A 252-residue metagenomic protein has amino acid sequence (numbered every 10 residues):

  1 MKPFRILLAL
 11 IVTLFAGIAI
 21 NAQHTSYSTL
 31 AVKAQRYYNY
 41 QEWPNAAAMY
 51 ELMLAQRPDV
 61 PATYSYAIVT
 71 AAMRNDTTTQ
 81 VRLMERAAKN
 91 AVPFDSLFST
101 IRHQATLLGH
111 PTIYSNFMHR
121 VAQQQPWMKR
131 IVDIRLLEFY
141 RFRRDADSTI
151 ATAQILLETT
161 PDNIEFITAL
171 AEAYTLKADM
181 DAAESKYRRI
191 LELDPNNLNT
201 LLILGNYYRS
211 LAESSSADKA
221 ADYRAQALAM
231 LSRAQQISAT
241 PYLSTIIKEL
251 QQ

Functional and structural regions predicted by a protein language model:
I20-A67, A72-T78, R82: N-terminal leader/linker segments that initiate helical-solenoid repeat arrays
N39-Y40, A72-R74, Q104-H110, F142-R143 (+4 more regions): Register position in tetratricopeptide repeats
E51-A55, E85-K89, H119-Q124, I155-E158 (+2 more regions): Conserved structural position within tetratricopeptide repeats
P58, V92, P126-W127, P161 (+2 more regions): Short coil turns that delineate tetratricopeptide repeat
A62-T63, L97, I131-V132, F166 (+2 more regions): TPR alpha-solenoid repeat register
Y66-V69, T100-I101, R135, A169 (+2 more regions): Canonical tetratricopeptide repeat
S210-E213, D218-Q252: Terminal, low-structured helical/coil segments at or just beyond the last alpha-helical repeat
